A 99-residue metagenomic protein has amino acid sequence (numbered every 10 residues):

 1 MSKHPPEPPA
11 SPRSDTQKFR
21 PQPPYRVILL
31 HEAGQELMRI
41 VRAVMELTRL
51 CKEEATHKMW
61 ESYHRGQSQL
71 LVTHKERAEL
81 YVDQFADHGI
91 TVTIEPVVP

Functional and structural regions predicted by a protein language model:
M1-P99: Terminal domain-initiation and capping elements
